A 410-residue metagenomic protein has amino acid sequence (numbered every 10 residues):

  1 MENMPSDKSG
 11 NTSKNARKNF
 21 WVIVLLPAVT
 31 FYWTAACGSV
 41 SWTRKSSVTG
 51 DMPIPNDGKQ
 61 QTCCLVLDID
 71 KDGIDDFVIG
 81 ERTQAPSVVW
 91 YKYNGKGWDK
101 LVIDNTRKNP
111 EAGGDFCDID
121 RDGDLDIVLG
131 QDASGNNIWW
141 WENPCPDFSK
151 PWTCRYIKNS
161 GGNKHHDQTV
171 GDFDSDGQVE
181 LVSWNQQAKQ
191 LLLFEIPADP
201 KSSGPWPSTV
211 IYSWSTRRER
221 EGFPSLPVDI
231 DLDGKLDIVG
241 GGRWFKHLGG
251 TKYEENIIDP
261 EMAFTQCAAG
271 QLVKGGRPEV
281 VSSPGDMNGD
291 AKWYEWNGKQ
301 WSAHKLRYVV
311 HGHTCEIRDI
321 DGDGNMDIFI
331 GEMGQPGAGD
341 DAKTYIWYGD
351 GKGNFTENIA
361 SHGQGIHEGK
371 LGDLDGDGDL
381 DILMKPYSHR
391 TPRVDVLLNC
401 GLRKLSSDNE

Functional and structural regions predicted by a protein language model:
M1-K18: N-terminal secretory signal peptides that target proteins for export/translocation
N11, F20-W21, S47, S388: Sequence-pattern detector for short linear motifs and compositional/periodic biases rather than a specific fold
N11, W33-T34: Local alpha-helix boundary/kink/capping signal
V22-Y32: Bacterial N-terminal signal peptides
C37-E410: Beta-propeller-forming repeat regions
